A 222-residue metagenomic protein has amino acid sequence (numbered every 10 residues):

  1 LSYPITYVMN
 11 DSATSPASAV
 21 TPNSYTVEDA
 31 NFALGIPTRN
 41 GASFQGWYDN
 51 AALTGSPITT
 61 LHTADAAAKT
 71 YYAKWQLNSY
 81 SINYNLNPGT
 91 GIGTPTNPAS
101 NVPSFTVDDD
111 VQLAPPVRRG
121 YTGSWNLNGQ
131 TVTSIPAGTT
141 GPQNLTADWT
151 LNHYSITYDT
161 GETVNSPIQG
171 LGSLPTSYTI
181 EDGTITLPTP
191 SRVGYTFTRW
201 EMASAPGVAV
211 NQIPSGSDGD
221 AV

Functional and structural regions predicted by a protein language model:
L1-V222: Secondary-structure capping and domain/repeat boundary segments
